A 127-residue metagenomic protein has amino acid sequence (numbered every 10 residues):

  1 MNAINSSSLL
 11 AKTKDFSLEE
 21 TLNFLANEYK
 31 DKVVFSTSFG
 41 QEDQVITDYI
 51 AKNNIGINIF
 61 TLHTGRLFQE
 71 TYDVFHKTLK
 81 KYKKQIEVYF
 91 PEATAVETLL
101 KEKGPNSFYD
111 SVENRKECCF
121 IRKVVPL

Functional and structural regions predicted by a protein language model:
M1-L127: ATP-dependent adenylation/nucleotidyltransferase module used to activate substrates
